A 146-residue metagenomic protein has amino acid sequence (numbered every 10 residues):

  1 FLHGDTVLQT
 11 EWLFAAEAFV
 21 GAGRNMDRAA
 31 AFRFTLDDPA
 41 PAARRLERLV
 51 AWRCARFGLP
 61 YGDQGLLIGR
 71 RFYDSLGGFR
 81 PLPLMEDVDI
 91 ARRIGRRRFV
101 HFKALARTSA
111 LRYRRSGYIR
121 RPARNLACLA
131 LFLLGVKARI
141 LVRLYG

Functional and structural regions predicted by a protein language model:
F1-V7: Short beta-strand-to-loop acidic/aromatic patch adjacent to the donor-nucleotide binding site
T10-A42: Conserved donor NDP-sugar-binding/catalytic core segment of glycosyltransferases
A16, P39-A55, L66: Anionic-ligand binding region
L59-I68, F99, A106: Short glycine- and hydrophobic/aromatic-rich loop-to-beta-strand nucleating segment in the catalytic cores
F72-L76, L82-V100, L105: A short, conserved alpha-helix in the catalytic core of glycosyltransferases
R92-G146: Hydrophobic helical membrane-anchoring modules
